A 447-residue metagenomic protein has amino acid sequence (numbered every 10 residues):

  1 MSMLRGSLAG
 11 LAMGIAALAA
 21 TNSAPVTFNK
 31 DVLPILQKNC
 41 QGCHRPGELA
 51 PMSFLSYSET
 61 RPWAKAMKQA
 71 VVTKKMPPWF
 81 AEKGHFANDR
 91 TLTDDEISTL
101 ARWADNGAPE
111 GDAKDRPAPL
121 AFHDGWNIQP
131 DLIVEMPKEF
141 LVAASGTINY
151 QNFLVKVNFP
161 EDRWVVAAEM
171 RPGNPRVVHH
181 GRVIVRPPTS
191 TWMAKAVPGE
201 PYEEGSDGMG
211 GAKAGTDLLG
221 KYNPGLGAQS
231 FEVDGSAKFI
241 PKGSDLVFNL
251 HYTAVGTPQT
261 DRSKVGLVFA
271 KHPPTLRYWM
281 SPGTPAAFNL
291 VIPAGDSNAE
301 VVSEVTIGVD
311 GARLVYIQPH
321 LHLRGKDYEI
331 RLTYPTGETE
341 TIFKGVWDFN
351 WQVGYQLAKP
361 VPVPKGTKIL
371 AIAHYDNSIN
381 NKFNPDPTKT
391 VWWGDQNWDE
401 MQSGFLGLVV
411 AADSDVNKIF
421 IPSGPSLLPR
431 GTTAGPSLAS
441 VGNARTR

Functional and structural regions predicted by a protein language model:
S2: C-terminal extracytoplasmic interaction modules
R5, T21, G435-L438: Intrinsically disordered, low-complexity segments
R5-A17: Bacterial N-terminal signal peptides
A17-P160, A167, R171, G243-N249 (+1 more regions): Aromatic- and Gly/Pro-enriched helix-to-coil junctions and flexible linker segments
A20, V26, G431-T432, R445: Intrinsically disordered/low-complexity terminal segments and short unstructured peptides
N127-I419, L427-L428, T446: His-enriched metal-coordination microenvironments in redox/metal-binding proteins
N417, P422, L428-A444: Intrinsically disordered, low-complexity segments enriched in small/polar and acidic residues
